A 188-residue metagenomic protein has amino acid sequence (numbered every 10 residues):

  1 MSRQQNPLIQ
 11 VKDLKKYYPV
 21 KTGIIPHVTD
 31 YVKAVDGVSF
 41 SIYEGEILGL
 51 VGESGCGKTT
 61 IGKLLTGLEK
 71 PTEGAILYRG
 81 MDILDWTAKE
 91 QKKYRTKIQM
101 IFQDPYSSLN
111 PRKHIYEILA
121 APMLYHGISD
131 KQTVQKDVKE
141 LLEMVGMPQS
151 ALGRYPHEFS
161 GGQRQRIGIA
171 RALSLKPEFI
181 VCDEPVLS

Functional and structural regions predicted by a protein language model:
V51-G52: The feature captures the beta-strand-to-loop junction immediately N-terminal to the Walker
T66: Helix-to-loop junction immediately C-terminal to a conserved catalytic motif
G74-D82: Conserved ABC transporter NBD signature motif
T133-S150: Conserved ABC ATPase "signature" region
Y155-F159, Q163: Conserved ABC ATPase signature
I169: Hydrophobic anchor residue at the start of the ABC signature
K176: Conserved catalytic motifs of ABC-family nucleotide-binding domains
